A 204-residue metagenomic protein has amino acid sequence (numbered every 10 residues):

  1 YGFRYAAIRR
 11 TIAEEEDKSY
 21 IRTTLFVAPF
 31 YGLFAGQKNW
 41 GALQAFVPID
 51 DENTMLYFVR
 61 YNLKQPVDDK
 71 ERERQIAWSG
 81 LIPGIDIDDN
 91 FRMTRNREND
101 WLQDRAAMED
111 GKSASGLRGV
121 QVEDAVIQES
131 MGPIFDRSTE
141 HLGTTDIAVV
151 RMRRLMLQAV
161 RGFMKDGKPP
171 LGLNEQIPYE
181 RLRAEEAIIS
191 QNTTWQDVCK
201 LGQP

Functional and structural regions predicted by a protein language model:
Y1-P204: C-terminal catalytic domain of Rieske-type non-heme iron oxygenases
